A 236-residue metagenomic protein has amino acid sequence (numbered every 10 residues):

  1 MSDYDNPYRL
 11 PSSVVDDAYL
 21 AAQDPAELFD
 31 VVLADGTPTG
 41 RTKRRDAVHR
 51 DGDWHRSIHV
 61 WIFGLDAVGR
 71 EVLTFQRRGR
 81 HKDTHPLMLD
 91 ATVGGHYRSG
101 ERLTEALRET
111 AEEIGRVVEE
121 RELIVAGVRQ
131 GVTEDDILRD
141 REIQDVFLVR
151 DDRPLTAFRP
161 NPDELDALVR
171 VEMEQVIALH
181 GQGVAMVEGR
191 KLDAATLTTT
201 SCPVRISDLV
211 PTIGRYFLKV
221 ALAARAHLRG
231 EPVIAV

Functional and structural regions predicted by a protein language model:
S2-S13, V93, V125-V236: Nudix hydrolase/Nudix homology domain
D17-V68: Acidic, metal-coordinating catalytic segment for phosphate/diphosphate chemistry, firing primarily on the Nudix
R50-G52, D83-L89, L168-R170: A short, polar/proline- and glycine-enriched secondary-structure boundary/capping micro-motif
S57-H96: A glycine-rich, hydrophobic loop/mini-helix early in the fold
D66-G69, E113-E119, P154: Secondary-structure boundary elements
F75, T92-A126, F147: The catalytic Nudix box helix
